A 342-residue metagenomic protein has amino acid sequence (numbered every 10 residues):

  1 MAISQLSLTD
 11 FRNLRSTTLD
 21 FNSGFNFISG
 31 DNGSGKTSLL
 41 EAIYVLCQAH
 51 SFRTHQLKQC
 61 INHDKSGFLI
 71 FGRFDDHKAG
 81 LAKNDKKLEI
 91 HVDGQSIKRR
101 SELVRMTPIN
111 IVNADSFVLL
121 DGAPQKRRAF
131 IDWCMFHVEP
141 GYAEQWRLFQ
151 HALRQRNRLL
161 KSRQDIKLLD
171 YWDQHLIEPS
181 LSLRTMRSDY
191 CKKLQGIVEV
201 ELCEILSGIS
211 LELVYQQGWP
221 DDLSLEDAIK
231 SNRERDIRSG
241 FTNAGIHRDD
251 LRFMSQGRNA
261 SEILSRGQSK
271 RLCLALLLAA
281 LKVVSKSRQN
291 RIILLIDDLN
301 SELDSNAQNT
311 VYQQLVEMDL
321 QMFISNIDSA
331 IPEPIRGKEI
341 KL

Functional and structural regions predicted by a protein language model:
M1-D31, K167-E178, S182-I293, E302 (+4 more regions): Conserved NTPase motor "head" modules and their coupling/switch loops across ABC/AAA+ ATPases, GTPases, and GHKL ATPases
K36: Conserved lysine of the Walker
Y44-K126, D132-V138, Y142, Q195 (+2 more regions): Nucleotide-state sensing region of NTPase/ATPase domains
H77, V118-I205, Q216: An accessory alpha-helical subdomain
D297-L299: Walker B catalytic acidic pair
S325-I327: H-loop/switch region of ABC-family ATPase nucleotide-binding domains
P334-L342: A short helix-turn-beta junction within AAA+ P-loop NTPase domains corresponding to the substrate/partner-engaging
